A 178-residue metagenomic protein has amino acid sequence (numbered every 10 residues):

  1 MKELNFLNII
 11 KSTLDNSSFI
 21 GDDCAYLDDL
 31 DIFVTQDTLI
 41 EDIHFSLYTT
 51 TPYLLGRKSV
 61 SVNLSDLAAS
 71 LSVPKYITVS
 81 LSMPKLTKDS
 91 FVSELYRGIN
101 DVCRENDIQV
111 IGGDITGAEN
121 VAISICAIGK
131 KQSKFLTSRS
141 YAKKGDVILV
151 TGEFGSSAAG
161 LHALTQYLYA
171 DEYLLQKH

Functional and structural regions predicted by a protein language model:
M1-H178: Helix-biased detector of long, well-ordered alpha-helical tracts
